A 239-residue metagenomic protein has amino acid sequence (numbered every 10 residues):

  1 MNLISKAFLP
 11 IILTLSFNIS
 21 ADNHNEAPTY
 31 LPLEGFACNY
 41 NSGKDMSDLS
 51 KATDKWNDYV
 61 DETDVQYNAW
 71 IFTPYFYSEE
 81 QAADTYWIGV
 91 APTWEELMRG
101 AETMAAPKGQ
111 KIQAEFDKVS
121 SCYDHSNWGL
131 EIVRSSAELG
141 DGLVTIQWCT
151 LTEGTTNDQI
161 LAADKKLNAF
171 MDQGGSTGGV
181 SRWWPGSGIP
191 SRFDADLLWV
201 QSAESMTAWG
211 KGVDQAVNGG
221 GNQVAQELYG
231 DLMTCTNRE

Functional and structural regions predicted by a protein language model:
N2-P10: Sec-dependent signal peptide recognition, specifically the positively charged N-region followed immediately by
L13: Conserved HGGG/HGGXW glycine-rich cap/lid loop of the alpha/beta-hydrolase fold
S16-N18: N-terminal signal peptide c-region/cleavage motif recognized by signal peptidases
A21-E239: Short S/T/G/P-rich N-terminal loop/turn motif that feeds into the first structured element of a domain
